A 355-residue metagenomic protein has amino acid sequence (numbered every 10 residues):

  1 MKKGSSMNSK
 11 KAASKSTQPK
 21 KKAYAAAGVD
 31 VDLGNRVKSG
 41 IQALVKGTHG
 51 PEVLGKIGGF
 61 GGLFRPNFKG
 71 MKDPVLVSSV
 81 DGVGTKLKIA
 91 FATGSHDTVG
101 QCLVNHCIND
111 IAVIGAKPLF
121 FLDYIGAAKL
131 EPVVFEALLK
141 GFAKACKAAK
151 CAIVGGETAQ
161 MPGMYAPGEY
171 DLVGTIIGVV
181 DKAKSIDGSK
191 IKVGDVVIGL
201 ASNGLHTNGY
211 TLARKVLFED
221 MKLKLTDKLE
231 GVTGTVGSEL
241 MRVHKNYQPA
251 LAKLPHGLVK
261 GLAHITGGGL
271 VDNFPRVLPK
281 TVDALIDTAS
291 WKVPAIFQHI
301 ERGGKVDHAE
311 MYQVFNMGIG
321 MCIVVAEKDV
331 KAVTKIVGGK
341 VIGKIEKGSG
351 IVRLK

Functional and structural regions predicted by a protein language model:
K2-G4, S9-K15, K20-A26, V134-A152 (+4 more regions): Glycine-/charge-enriched secondary-structure boundary and capping motifs
K10-K11, K15-E52: N-terminal amphipathic/basic leader segments beginning at the initiator methionine
D30, D81, G194, H264 (+1 more regions): Residue-level signature of catalytic and energy-coupling elements of molecular machines, predominantly ATP/GTP-dependent
G34, G70-M71, V83-K86, D181-K184 (+4 more regions): Short, acidic Gly/Pro/Ser/Thr-rich loop/turn segments
I41, L63, C107-I108, A213-V216 (+4 more regions): Buried hydrophobic packing segments
A43-N203: Glycine-rich phosphate/pyrophosphate-binding loop regions near the starts of catalytic domains
V80, D171, K184-T233, V271: Short, acidic (Asp/Glu-rich) active-site segment that either coordinates a divalent metal cofactor
